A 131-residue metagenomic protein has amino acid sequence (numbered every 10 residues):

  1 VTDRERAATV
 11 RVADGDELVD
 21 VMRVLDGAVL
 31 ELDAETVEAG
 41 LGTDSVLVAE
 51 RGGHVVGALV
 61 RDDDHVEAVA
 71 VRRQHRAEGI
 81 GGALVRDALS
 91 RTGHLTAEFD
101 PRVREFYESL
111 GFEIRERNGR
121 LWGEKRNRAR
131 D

Functional and structural regions predicted by a protein language model:
V1-T9, D131: Terminal disorder- and signal-encoded targeting elements
A7-V21: A short beta-loop-alpha structural element at the N-terminal edge of CoA-dependent acyl/N-acetyltransferase catalytic
V24-A58: Active-site rim helix/loop that mediates acceptor-substrate recognition in acyltransferases
E50-G52, E124-R128: Active-site beta-strand termini and strand-to-loop segments that position acidic
V66-A77: A short, internal acetyl-CoA/4′-phosphopantetheine-binding micro-motif in the GNAT/acyltransferase core
H75-D87: Conserved acetyl-CoA pyrophosphate-binding loop and the N-cap/start of the following alpha-helix in GNAT-like
G82, D100-K125: Conserved active-site alpha-helix within GNAT-family acetyltransferase domains
S90-R102: Conserved GNAT acetyl-CoA-binding A-motif
